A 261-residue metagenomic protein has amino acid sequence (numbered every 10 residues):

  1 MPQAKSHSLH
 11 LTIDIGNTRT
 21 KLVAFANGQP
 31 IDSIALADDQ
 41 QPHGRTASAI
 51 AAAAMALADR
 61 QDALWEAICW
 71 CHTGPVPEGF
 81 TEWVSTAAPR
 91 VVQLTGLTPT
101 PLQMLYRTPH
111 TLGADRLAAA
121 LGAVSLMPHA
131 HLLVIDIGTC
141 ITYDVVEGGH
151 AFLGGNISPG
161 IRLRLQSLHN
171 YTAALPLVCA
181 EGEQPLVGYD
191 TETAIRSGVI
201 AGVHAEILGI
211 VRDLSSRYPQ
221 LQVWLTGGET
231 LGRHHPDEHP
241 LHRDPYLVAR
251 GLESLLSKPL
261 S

Functional and structural regions predicted by a protein language model:
P2-A63, G149-L177, E181-P185: Short glycine-rich, Thr/Ser-proximal phosphate-binding strand/loop in the N-terminal lobe of ATP-dependent enzymes
H10-D14, C69, L132-D136, W224: Short glycine-aspartate micro-motif
T18, C140, L231: Conserved Rossmann-like nucleotide-cofactor binding loop
I34, E183-Q222, G232, P240: Adenine-nucleotide phosphate-binding core of ATP-dependent small-molecule kinases
A63-G74, V92, Y218-G228: Short glycine-rich phosphate-binding loop at a beta-alpha junction
C69-H129, P236-S257: Glycine-rich phosphate-binding loop and adjoining helix at the ATP-binding site of ATP-dependent phosphoryl-transfer
R90-L94, T98-Y171, A201-I210: Phosphate-binding/catalytic loop of phosphoryl-transfer enzymes
R164-T172, L247-L260: Short, flexible loop segments at boundaries between secondary-structure elements
